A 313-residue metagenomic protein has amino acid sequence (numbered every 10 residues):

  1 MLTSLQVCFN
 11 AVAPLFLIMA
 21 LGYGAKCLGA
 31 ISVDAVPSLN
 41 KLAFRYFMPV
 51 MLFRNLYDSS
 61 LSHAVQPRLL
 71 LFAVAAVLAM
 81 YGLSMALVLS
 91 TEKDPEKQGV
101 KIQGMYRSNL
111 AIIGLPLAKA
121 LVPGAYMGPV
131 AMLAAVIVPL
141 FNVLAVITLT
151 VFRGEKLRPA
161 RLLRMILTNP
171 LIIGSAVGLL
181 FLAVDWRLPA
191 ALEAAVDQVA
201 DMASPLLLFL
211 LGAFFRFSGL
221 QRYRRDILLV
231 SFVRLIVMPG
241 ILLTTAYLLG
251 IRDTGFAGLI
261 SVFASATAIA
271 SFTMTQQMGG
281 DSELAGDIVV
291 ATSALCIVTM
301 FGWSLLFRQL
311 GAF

Functional and structural regions predicted by a protein language model:
M1-F313: Alpha-helical transmembrane segments of multi-pass small-molecule/ion transporters
